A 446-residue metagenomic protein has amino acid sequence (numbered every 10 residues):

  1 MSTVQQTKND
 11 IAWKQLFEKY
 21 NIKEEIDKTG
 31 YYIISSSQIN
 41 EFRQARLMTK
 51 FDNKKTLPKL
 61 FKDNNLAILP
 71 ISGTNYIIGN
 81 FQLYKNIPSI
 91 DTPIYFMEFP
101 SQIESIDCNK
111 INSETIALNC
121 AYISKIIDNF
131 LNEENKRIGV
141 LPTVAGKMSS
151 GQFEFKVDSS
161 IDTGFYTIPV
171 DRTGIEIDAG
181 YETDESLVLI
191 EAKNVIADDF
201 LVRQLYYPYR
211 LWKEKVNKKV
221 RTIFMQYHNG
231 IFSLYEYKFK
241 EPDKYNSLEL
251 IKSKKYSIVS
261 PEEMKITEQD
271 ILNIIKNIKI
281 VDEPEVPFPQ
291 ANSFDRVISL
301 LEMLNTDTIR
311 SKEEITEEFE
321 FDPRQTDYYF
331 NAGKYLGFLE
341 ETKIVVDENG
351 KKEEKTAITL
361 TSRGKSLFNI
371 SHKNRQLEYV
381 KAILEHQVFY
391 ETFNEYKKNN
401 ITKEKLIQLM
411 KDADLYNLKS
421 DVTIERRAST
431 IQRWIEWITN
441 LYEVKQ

Functional and structural regions predicted by a protein language model:
M1-I111: Nuclease-adjacent, charged terminal/linker segments that flank catalytic cores
N86-M148: N-terminal, charge-rich interaction modules
K110, K238-P242, K255: Extended, well-ordered protein cores
I127, N132-R137, R172-L189, F294-N305: A short mid-domain helix/strand-loop element embedded in enzyme catalytic domains that forms or borders the active-site
R137-G180: Active-site metal-binding core of divalent-cation-utilizing nuclease and nuclease-like domains
S186-V188, K193-F200, W212-P242: Nucleic-acid nuclease catalytic cores
I190-V216, K403-N417: Short, hydrophobic/π-rich interface segment
N246-Q446: Donor-sugar nucleotide-binding helix/loop cap in glycosyltransferases
